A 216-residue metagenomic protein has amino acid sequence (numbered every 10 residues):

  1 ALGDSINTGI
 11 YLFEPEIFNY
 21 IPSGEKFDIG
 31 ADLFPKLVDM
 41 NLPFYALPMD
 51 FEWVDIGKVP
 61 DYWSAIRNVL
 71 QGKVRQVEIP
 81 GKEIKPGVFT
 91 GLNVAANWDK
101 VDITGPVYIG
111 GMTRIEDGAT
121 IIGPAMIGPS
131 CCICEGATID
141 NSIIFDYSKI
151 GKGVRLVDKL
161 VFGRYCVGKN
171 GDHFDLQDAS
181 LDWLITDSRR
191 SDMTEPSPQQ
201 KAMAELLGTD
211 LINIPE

Functional and structural regions predicted by a protein language model:
A1-E25: Conserved core of the sugar-phosphate nucleotidyltransferase
S23-E216: Left-handed beta-helix
